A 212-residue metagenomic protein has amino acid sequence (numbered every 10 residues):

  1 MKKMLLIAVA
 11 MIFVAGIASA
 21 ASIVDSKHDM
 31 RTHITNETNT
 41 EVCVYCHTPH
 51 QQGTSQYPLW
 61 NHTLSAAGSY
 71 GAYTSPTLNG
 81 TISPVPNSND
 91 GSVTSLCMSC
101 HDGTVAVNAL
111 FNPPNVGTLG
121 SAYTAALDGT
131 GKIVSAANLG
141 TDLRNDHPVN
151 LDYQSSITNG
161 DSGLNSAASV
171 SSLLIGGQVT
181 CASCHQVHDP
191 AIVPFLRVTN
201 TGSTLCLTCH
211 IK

Functional and structural regions predicted by a protein language model:
M1-M4: Positively charged n-region of N-terminal signal peptides that target proteins for export
L6, I12, G16-V44, T48-K212: C-type cytochrome heme-c attachment and multiheme electron-transfer modules
